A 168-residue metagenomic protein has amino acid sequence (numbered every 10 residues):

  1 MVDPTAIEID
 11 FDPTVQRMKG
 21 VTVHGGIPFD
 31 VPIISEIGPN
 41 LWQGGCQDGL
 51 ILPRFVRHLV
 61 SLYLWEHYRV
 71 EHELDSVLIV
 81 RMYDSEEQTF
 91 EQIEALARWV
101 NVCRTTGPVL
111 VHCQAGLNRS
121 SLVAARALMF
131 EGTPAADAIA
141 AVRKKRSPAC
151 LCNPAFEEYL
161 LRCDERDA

Functional and structural regions predicted by a protein language model:
M1-I27: N-terminal glycine-/charge-rich "phosphate-binding" loop or analogous flexible N-terminal tail
D3-P13, A149-A168: Charged phosphate-binding loop/patch that engages nucleotide di/tri-phosphates or the phosphate backbone of nucleic
T22-P108, R126-L161: Cysteine-based protein phosphatase catalytic domain of the PTP/DSP
G107-A125: A phosphate-binding catalytic loop at a beta-strand-loop-alpha-helix junction that coordinates phosphoryl groups
